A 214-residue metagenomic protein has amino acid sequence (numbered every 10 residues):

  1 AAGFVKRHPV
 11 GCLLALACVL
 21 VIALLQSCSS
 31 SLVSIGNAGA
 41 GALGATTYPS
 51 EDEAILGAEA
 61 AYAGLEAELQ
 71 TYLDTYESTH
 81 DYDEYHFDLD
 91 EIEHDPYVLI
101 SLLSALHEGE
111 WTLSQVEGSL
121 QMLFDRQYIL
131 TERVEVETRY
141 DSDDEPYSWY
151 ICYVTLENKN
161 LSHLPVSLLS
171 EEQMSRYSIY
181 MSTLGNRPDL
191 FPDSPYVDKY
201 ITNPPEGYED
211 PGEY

Functional and structural regions predicted by a protein language model:
A1-Y214: Membrane-proximal envelope biogenesis segments
